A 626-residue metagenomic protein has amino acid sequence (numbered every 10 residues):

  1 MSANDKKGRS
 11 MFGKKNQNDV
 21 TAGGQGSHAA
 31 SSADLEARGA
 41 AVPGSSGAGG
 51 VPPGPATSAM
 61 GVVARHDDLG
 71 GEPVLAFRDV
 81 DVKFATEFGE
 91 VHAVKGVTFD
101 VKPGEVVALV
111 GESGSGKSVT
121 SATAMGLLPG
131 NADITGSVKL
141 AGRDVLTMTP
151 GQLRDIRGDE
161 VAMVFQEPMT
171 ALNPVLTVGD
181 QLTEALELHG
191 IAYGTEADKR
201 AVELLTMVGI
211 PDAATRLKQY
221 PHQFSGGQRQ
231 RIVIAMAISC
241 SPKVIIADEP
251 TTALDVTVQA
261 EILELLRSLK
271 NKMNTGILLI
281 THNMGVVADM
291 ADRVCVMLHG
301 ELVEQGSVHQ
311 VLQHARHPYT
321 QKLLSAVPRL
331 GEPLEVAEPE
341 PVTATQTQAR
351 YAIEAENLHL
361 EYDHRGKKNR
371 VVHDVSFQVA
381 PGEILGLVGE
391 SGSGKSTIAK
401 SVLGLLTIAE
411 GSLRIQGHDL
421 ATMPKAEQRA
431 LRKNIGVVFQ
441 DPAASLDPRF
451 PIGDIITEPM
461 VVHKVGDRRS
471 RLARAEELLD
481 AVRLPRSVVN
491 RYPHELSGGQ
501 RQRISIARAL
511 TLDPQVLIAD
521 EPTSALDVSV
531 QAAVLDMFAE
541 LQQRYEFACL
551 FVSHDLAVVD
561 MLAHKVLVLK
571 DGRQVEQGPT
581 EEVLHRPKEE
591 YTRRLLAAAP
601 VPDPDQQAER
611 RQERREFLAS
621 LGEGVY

Functional and structural regions predicted by a protein language model:
V110-G111, V388-G389: The feature captures the beta-strand-to-loop junction immediately N-terminal to the Walker
N131, V145-A162, D180, L188 (+6 more regions): ABC ATPase NBD coupling module
D133-D144, G411-D419, L431: Conserved ABC transporter NBD signature motif
G158, H222, C240, H494 (+1 more regions): Conserved signature/switch motifs of ABC ATPase nucleotide-binding domains
E196-T215, D419, S470-S487: Conserved ABC ATPase "signature" region
S239-K243, T511-Q515, Q531: A short, proline-enriched helix->beta-strand linker immediately N-terminal to the Walker B motif in ABC-type P-loop
L302-S307, H314, Q574-G578: ABC ATPase "signature
